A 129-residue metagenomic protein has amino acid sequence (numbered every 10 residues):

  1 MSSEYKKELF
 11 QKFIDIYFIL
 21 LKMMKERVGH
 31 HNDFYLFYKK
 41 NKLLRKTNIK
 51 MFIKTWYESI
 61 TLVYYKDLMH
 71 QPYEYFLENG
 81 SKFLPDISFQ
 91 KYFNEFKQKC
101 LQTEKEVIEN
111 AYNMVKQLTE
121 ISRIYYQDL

Functional and structural regions predicted by a protein language model:
M1-E109, E120-L129: Terminal low-complexity "docking" segments
M114-Q117: Helix-rich interaction surfaces within compact, conserved domain-sized segments that mediate assembly or partner
